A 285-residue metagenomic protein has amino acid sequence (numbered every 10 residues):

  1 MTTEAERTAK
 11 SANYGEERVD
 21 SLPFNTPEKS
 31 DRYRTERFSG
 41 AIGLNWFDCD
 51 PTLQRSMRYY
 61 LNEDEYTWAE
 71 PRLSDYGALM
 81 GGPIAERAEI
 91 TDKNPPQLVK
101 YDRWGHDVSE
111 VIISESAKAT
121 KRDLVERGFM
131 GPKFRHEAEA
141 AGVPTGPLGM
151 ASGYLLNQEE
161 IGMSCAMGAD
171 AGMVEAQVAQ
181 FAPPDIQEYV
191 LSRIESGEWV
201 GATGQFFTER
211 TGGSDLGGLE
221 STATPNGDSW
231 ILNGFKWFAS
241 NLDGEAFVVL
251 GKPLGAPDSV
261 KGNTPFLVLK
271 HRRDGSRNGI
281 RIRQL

Functional and structural regions predicted by a protein language model:
T2-A141: Extended, charge-enriched "interface" segments that sit outside catalytic cores
D102-S192, S196-E198, S240-L242: Internal helix-loop-helix
C165-A171, V200-E209, P265: Core alpha/beta catalytic barrel or barrel-like domain that forms the active/cofactor pocket in diverse metabolic
G168, V200, L216-G218, L242-A246 (+1 more regions): Short, solvent-exposed loop/turn segments at the edges of secondary structure
A171, A179-F181, I194, T208-G212 (+3 more regions): Acidic, glycine-rich active-site loops and adjacent beta-strand->loop/helix elements that engage anionic groups
A182-S221, P225-D228: Internal maturation/activation junctions in enzymes
S229, N233-I280: A short core secondary-structure module
R281-L285: Glycine-rich beta->alpha junctions and the first turn(s) of the following alpha-helix
